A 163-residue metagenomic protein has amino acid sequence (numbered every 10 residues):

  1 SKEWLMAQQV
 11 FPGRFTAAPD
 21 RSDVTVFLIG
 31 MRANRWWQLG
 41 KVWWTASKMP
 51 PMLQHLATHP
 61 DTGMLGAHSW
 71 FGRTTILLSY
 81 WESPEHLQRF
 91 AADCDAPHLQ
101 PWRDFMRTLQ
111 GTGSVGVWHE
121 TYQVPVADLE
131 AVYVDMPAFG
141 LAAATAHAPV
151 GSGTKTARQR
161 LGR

Functional and structural regions predicted by a protein language model:
S1-L5, P101-D104: Low-complexity, charged, repeat-rich alpha-helical/coil interaction segments
K2-T74, H86-R89, G113-R163: Short S/T/G/P-rich N-terminal loop/turn motif that feeds into the first structured element of a domain
Y80-E82: Tryptophan-centric aromatic hotspots in well-structured domains and transmembrane helices
P84-G116: An amphipathic, aromatic/His-enriched active-site/gating alpha helix that lines ligand/cofactor pockets
